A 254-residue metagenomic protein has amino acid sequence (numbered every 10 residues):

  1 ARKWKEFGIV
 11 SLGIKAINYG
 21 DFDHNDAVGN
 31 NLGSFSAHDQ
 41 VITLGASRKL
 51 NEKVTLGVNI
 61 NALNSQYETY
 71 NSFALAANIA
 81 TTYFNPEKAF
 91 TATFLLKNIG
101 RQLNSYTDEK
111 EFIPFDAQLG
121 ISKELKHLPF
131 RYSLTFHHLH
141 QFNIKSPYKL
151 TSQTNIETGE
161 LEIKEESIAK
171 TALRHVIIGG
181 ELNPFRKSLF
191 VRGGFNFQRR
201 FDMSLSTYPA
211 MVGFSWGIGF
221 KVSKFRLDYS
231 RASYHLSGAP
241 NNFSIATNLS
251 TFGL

Functional and structural regions predicted by a protein language model:
A1-L254: Subset of outer-membrane beta-barrel
